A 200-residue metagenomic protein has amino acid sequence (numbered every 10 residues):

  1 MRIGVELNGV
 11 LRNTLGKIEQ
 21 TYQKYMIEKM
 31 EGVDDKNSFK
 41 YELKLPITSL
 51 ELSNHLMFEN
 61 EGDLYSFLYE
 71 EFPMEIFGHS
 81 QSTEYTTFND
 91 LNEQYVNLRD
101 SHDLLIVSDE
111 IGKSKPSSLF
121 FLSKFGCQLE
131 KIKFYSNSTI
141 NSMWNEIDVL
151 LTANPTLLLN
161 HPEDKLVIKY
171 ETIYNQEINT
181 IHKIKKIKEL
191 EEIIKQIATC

Functional and structural regions predicted by a protein language model:
M1-F67: Active-site neighborhood of HAD-like aspartate-dependent phosphohydrolases
F58-I106, G112-P116: Short, acidic loop-to-helix structural element flanking the phosphoryl-transfer center in phosphate-processing enzymes
S101-H102, L129-E130, N145-D148, D164 (+1 more regions): Short, well-ordered alpha-helix to beta-strand connector turns
D109-N160: Substrate-recognition "cap/lid" segment bordering the active-site pocket of phosphatases
I132-S136, I181-E189: Short acidic-hydrophobic, aromatic-tinged amphipathic segments that line or gate anion-handling sites
N141-W144, L190-C200: Short amphipathic alpha-helix with an adjacent loop that forms part of the alpha/beta core around
V149-K186: Acidic, Mg2+-coordinating phosphoryl-transfer loop and its flanking beta/alpha structural elements, shared across
